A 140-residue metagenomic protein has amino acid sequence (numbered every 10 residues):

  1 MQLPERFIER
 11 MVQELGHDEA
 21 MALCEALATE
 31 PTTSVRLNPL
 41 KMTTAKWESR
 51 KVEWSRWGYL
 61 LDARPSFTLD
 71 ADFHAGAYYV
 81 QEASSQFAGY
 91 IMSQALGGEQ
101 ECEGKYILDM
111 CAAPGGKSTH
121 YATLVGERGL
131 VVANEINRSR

Functional and structural regions predicted by a protein language model:
M1-R140: S-adenosylmethionine
